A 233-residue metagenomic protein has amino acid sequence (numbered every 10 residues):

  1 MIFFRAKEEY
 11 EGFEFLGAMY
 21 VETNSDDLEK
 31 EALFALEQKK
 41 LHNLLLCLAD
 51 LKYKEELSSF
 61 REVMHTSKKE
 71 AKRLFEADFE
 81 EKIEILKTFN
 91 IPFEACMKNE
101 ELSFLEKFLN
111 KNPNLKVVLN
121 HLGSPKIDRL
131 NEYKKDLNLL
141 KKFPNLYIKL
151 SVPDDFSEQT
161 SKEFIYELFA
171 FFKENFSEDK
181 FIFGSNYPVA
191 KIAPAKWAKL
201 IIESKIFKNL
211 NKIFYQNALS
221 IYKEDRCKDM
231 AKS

Functional and structural regions predicted by a protein language model:
M1-E8, L102-S103, R129-L137, L168: Alpha-helical scaffolding within the catalytic cores of extracellular/periplasmic polymer-degrading hydrolases
M1-G17, F171, F176-I182, K191-S233: Mid-to-C-terminal alpha-helical segments outside catalytic/metal-binding sites
M1-L41: Alpha-helical scaffold segments that flank or form the walls of functional sites
F13-M19, K40-C47, E56-S58, K87-F93 (+3 more regions): Short, well-ordered coil/turn segments that N-cap beta-strands
T23-N24, L122, S185-Y187: Active-site metal-binding loops of divalent metal-dependent hydrolases
D26-E100, K107, K149-D154: Active-site gating/metal-coordination segments in enzymes
E106, D128-Y133, E158-F169, A190-I202: Histidine/acidic-residue-rich catalytic or RNA/ligand-binding cores of hydrolases and nuclease-related proteins
K134-E174, F181: Aromatic-anchored helix/helix-loop segment that forms the rim or "lid" of small-molecule/cofactor binding pockets
